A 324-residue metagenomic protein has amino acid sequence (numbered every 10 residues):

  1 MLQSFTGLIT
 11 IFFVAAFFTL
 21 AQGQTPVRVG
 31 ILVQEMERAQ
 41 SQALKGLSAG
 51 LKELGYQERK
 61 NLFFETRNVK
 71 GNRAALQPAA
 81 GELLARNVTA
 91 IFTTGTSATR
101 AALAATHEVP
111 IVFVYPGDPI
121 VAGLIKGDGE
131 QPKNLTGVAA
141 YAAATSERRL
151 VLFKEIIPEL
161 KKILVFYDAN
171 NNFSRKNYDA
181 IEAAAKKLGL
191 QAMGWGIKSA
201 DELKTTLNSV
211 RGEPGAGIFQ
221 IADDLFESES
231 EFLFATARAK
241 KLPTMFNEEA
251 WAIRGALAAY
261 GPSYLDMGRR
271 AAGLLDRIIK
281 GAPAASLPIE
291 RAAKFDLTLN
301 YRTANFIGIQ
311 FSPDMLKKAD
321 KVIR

Functional and structural regions predicted by a protein language model:
M1-R324: Short hydrophobic alpha-helices and adjacent helix-cap/hinge residues
